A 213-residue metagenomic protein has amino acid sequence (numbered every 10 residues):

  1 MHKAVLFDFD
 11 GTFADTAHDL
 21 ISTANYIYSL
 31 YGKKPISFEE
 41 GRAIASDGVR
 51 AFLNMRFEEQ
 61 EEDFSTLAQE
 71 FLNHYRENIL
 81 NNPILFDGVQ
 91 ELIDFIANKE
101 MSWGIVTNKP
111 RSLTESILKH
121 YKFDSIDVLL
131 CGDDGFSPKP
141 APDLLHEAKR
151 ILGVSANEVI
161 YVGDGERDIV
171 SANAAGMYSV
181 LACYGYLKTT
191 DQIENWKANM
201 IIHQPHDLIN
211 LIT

Functional and structural regions predicted by a protein language model:
H2-E91, K99, P110: N-terminal helical cap/lid subdomain that shapes the substrate entry/recognition surface in HAD-like hydrolases
S29-Y31, F52-F57, N82, Q90 (+3 more regions): Substrate-recognition/cap helix-loop segment adjacent to the acidic, metal-dependent catalytic center of Asp-based
I36-E40, D63, D124-V128, A156-I160: Short acidic capping loops at alpha-helix termini that bridge into adjacent secondary structure
N108, D133, G165, C183-Y186 (+1 more regions): Short secondary-structure boundary segments
K139-I169: Conserved Lys-Pro-Asp/Glu-containing loop-to-beta segment of HAD-superfamily phosphomonoesterases, centered on
I160-N199: Acidic, Mg2+-coordinating phosphoryl-transfer loop and its flanking beta/alpha structural elements, shared across
M200-Q204: Short acidic-hydrophobic, aromatic-tinged amphipathic segments that line or gate anion-handling sites
